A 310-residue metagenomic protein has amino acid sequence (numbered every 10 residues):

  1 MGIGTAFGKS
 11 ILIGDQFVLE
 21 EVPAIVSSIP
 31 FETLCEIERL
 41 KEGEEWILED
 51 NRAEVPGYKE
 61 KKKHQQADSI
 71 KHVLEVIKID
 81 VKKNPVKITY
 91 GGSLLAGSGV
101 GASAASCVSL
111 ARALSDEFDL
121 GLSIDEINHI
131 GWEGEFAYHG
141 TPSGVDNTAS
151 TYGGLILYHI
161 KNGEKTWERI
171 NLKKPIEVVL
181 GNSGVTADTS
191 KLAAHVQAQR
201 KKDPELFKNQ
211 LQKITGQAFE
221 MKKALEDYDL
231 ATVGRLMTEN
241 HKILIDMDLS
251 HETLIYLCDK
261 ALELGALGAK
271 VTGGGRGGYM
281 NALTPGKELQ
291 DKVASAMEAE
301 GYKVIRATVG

Functional and structural regions predicted by a protein language model:
G2-F7, I11-I13, V18-L19, V26 (+5 more regions): C-terminal nucleotide
P85, G275-G277: Glycine-rich nucleotide-binding loop
V86-S98, L267-A269: Short pre-catalytic strand/loop immediately N-terminal to key active-site residues, enriched for Gly-Thr
S98-L120: DPxDG-like acidic metal-binding loop motif
G99, Y279-N281: Short aromatic/hydrophobic contact patches that present stacked aromatics for nucleic-acid/ligand binding
